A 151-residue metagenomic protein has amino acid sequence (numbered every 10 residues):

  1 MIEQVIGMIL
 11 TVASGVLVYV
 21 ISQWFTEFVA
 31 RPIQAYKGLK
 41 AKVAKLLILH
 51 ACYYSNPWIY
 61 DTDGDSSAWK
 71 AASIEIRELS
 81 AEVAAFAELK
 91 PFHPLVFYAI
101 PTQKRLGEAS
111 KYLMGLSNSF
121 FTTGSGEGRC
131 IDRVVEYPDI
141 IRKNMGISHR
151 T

Functional and structural regions predicted by a protein language model:
M1-F28: Membrane-embedded hydrophobic alpha-helical segments
V18-T151: Conserved non-transmembrane functional hotspots
